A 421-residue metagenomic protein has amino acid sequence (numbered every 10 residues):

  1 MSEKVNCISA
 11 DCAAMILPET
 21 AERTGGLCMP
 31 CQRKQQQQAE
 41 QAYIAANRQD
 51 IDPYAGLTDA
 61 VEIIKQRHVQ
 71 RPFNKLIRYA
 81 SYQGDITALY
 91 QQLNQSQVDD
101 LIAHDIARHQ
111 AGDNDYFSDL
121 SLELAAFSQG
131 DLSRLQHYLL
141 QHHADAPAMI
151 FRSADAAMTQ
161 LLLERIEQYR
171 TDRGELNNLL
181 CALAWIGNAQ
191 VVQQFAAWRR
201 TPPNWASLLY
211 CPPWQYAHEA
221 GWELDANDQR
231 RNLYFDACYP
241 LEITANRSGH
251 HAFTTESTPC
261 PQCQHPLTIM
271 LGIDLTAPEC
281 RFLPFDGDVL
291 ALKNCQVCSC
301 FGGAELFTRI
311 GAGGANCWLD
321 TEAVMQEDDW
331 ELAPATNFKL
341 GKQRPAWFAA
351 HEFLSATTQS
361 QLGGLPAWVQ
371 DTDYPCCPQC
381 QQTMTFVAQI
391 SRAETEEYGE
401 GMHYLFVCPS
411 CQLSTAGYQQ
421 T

Functional and structural regions predicted by a protein language model:
M1-S2, A388: Extreme N-terminus of proteins, especially the signal/transit-peptide cleavage junction and the first residues
S2-G25, M29, Q35-Q36: Acidic/histidine-enriched, beta-strand-rich ligand/metal-binding domains
R23-G25, P30-T421: Preference for intrinsically disordered or flexible, low-complexity segments and adjacent hinge/connector residues
